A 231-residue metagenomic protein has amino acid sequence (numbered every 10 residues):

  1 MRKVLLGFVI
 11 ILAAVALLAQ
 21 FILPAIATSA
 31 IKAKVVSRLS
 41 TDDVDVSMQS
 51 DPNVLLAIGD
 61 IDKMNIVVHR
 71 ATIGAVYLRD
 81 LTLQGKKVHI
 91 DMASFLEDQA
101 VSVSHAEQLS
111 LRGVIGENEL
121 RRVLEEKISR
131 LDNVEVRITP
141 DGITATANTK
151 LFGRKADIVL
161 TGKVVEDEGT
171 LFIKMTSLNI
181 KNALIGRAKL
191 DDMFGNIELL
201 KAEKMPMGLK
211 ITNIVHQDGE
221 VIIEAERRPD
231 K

Functional and structural regions predicted by a protein language model:
M1-R2: N-terminal positive-inside, membrane-proximal cytosolic segments immediately preceding the first
L5-F21: Hydrophobic membrane-insertion alpha-helices, especially the h-region of bacterial N-terminal signal peptides
A19-D51: N-terminal amphipathic/hydrophobic interface segments
T41-E119, E126-V134, I138-L151: N-terminal beta-strand/beta-hairpin edge segment
G113-G195: Soluble extracytoplasmic domains of inner/organellar membrane proteins
I185-K231: Extracytoplasmic/luminal low-complexity segments enriched in Pro/Gly and acidic/polar residues that act as flexible
